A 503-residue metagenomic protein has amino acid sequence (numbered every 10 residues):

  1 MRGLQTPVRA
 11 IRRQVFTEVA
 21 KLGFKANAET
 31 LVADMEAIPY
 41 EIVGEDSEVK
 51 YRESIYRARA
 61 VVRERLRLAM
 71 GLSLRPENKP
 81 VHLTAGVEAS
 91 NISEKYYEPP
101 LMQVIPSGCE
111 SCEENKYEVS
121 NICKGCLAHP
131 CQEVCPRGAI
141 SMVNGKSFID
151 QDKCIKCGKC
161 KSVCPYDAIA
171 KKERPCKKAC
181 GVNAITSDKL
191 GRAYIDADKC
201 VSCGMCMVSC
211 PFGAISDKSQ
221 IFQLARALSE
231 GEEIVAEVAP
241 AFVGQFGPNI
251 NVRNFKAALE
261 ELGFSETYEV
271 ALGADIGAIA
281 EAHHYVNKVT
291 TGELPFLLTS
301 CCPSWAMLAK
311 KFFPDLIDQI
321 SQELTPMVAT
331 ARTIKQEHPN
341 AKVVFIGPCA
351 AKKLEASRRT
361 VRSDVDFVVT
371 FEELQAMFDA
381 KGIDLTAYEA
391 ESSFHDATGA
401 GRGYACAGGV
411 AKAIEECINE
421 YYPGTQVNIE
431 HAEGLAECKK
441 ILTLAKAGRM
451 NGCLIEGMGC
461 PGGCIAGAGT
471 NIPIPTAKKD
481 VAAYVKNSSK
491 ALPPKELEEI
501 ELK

Functional and structural regions predicted by a protein language model:
M1-E77, D217-K503: Iron-sulfur-associated redox domains of electron-transfer enzymes in respiratory and anaerobic energy metabolism
R57-A60, E64-L66, H82-P100: Extended, highly charged accessory segments
N91-S120, R137-G138: N-terminal [4Fe-4S]-dependent radical SAM core
E110-E118, S141-K146, S187, M205 (+4 more regions): Gly-rich Lys/Arg/Thr-decorated short loops/hinges at beta-loop-alpha junctions or inter-strand turns that position
C112-E133, S162: Glycine-rich adenosyl-nucleotide cofactor-binding module
E113-K116, H129, G158, G204 (+1 more regions): Short flexible coil/turn linkers enriched for glycine and charged/polar residues that connect secondary-structure
I122, K153-K156, S202, Y285-V286: Active-site-facing alpha/beta catalytic cores
A128-Q151, K159-D196, V201, M205-Q220: Iron-sulfur cluster-binding cysteine motifs and their immediate structural context in ferredoxin-like electron-transfer
